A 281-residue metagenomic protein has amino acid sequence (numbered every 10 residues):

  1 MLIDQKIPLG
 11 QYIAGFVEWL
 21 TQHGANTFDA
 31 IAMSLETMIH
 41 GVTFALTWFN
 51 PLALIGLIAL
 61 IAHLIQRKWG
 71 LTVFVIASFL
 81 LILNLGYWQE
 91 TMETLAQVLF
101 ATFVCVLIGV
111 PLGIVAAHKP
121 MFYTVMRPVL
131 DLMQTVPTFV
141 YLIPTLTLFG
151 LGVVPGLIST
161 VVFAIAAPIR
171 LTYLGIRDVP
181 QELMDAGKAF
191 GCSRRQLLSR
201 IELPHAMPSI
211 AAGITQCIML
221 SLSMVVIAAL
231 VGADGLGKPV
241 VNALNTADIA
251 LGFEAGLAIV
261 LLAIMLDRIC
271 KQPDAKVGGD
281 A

Functional and structural regions predicted by a protein language model:
M1-A96, F103, G278-A281: N-terminal, non-cleaved signal-anchor transmembrane helix
E36-T47, W88-F100, Y123, L130-M133 (+5 more regions): Alpha-helical membrane-interface segments at transmembrane helix boundaries
L60-L64, L81-Q89, A101-L130: Transmembrane-helix boundary motif in ABC transporter permease subunits
T72, E90-T94, I114, T124-P128 (+7 more regions): Membrane-spanning helices that line or support transport/gating and their immediate boundary helices in channels
Q97-F100, C105-I108, I114-A117, D131-A164: Generic hydrophobic transmembrane alpha-helix motif, especially the helices
T147, I176, S221-L262, D274-A281: Glycine-rich helix-loop "coupling/hinge" segments at transmembrane-helix boundaries in multipass transporters
I158, V162, R194-A228, A250 (+3 more regions): Transmembrane alpha-helices
P168-G213, V240: Short cytoplasmic-facing helical segments at TM-TM junctions of multi-pass membrane proteins
